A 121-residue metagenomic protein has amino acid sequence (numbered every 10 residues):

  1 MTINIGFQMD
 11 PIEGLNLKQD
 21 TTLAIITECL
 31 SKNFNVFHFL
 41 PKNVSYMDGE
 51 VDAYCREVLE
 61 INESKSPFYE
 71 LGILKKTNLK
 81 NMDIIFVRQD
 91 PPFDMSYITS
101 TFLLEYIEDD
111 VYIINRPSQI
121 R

Functional and structural regions predicted by a protein language model:
M1-G6: Extreme N-terminal starter segment of soluble prokaryotic enzymes
Q8-D10: TRNA-binding/sensing appendages of the translation machinery
G14-R121: Conserved N-proximal alpha/beta basic substrate-recognition cap immediately N-terminal to, or forming the N-lobe
